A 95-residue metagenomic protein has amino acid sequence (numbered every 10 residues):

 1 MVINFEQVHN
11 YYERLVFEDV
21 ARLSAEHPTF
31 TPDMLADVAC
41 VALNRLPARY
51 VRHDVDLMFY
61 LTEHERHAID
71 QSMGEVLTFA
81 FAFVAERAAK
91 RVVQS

Functional and structural regions predicted by a protein language model:
M1-S95: Intrinsically disordered, low-complexity, basic-enriched segments
